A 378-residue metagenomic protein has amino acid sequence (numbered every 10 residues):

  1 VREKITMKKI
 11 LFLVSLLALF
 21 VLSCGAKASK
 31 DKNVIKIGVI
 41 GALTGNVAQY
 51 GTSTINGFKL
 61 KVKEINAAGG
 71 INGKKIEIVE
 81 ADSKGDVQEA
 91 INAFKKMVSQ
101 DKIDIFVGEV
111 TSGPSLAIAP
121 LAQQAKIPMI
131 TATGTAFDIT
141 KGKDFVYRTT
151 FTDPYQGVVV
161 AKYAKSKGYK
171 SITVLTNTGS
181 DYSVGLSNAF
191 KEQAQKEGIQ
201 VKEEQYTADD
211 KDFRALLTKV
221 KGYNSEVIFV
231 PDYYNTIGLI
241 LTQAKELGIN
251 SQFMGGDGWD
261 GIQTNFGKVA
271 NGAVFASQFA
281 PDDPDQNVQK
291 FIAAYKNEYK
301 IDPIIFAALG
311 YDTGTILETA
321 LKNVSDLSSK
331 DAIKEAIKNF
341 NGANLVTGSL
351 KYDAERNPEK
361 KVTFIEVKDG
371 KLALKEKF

Functional and structural regions predicted by a protein language model:
V1-K36, F378: Short, low-complexity disordered leader/linker segments with a strong preference for bacterial N-terminal type II
K27-V34, Q49-N56, A68-T140, T149 (+3 more regions): Beta-alpha junction/loop-to-helix N-cap segments that form part of ligand/metal-binding clefts
G38-K59, A81-Q88, V110-T111, L175-V184 (+2 more regions): Extracytoplasmic "Venus flytrap"
M97-V110, I130-A132, T173-T176, N224-Y234 (+3 more regions): Periplasmic-binding protein-like
V146-A208, V227, L317: An alpha-beta-alpha
L186-A276: Extracellular/periplasmic bilobed ligand-binding domains
L241-Y311, E366, K371-K377: Extracellular/periplasmic periplasmic-binding protein-like sensory domains
N297-A307, E318-L372: Segments of small-molecule ligand-sensing domains
